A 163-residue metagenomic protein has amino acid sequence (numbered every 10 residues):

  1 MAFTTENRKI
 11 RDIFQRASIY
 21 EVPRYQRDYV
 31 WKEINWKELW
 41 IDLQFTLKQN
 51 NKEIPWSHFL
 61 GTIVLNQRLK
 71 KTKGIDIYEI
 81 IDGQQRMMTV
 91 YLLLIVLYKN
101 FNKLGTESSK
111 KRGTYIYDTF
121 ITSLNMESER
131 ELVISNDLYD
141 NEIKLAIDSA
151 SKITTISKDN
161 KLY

Functional and structural regions predicted by a protein language model:
M1-Y163: Glycine- and hydrophobic-rich flexible loops that cap the catalytic core of alpha/beta enzyme folds
